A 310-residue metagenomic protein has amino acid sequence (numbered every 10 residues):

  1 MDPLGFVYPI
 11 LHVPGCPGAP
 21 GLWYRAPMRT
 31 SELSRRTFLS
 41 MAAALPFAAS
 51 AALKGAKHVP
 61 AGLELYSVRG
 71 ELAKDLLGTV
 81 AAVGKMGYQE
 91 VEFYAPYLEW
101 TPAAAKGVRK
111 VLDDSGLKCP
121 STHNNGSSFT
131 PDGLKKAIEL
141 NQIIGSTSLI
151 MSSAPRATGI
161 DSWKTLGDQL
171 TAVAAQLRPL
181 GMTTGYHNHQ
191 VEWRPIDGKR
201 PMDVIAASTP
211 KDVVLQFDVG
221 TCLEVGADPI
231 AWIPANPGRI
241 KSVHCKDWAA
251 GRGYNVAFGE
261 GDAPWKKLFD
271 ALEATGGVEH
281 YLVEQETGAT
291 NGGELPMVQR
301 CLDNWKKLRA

Functional and structural regions predicted by a protein language model:
D2-L33: N-terminal secretory signal peptides
Y24, R29-E32, R36-G62, V68-G84 (+2 more regions): Histidine-acidic metal/acid-base catalytic patches
A42-A49, L53, E90, Y97 (+4 more regions): Active-site acidic/histidine proton-transfer and metal-coordination neighborhood in alpha/beta enzyme cores
Y66, Y94, H123-N125, M151-A154 (+4 more regions): Active-site-proximal beta-strand/loop segments in catalytic clefts of secreted hydrolases
R69-L72, T101, T130, G159 (+1 more regions): Alpha-helix N-cap/loop-to-helix initiation residues
V80, P102, R109, I138 (+2 more regions): Short glycine-/small-residue-rich flexible loop motifs, especially phosphate/cofactor-binding loops
E92-R109: Glycine-rich, proline-tolerant flexible connector loops at the mouths of alpha/beta enzymes
